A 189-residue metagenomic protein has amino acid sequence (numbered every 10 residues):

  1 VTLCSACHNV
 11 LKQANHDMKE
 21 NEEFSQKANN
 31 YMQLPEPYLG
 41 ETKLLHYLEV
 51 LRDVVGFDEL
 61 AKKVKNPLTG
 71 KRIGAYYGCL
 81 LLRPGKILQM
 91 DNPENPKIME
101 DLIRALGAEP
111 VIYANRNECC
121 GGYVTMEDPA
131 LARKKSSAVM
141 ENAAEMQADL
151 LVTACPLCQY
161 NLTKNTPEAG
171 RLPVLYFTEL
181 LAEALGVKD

Functional and structural regions predicted by a protein language model:
V1-D189: Iron-sulfur cluster-binding electron-transfer modules in prokaryotic oxidoreductases
